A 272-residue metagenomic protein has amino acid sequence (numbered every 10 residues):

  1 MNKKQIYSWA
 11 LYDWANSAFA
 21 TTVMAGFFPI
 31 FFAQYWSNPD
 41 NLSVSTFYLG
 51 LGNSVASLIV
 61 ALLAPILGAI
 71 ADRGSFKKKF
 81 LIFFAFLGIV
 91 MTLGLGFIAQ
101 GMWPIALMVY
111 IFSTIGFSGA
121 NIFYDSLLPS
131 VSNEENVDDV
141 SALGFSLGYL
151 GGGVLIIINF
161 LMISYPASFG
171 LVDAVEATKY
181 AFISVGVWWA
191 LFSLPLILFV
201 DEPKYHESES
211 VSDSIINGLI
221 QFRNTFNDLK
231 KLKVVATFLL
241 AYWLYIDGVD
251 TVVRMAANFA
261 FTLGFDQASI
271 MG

Functional and structural regions predicted by a protein language model:
M1-S57, W103-L107, V234-G272: Helix-loop boundary and gating motifs at the non-cytosolic
N2-Y7, D201-L240, T262: Juxtamembrane intracellular "pre-TM" segments in multi-pass secondary transporters
T46-A69, I156: Central cavity-lining transmembrane alpha-helices of secondary-active solute carriers, predominantly the Major
A61, I82-G101: C-terminal ends and interior cores of transmembrane alpha-helices in multi-pass membrane transporters/permeases
A71-L87: Cytoplasmic membrane-interface "Motif A"-like loop-to-helix N-cap segments of 12-TM Major Facilitator Superfamily
V109-S146: Cytoplasmic helix-loop-helix junction between adjacent transmembrane helices in 12-TM secondary transporters
S130, P166-S168, S193-S210: Helix-loop junctions on the cytosolic side of multi-pass membrane transporters, especially the intracellular loop
D139-I163: Glycine-rich segments within core transmembrane alpha-helices of 12-TM secondary carriers
